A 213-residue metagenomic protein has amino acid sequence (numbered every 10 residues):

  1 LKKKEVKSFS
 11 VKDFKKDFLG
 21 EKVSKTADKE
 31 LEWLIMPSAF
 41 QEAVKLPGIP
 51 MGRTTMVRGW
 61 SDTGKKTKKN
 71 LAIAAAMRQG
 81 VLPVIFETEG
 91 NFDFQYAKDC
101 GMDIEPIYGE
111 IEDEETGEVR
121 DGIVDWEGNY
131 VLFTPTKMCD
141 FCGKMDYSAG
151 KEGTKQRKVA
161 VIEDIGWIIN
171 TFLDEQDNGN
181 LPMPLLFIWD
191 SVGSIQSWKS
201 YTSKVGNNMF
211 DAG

Functional and structural regions predicted by a protein language model:
L1-D62, T67-F86, R120: Detector for small/aliphatic-rich hydrophobic stretches
T55, A72-A75, S194, V205-G213: P-loop NTPase catalytic core
S61, K65, K158, G206-G213: Alpha-helix N-cap/helix-initiation motif
V81-N208: Conserved inter-motif catalytic segment of the P-loop NTP-binding fold
